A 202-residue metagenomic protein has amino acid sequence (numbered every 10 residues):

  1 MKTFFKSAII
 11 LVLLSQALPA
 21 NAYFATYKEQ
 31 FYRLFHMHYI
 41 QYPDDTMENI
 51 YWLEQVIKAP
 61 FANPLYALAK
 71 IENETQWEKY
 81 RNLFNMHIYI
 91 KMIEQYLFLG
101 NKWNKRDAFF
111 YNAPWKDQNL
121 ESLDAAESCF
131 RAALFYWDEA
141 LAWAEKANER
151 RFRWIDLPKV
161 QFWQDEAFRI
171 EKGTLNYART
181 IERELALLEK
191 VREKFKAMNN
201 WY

Functional and structural regions predicted by a protein language model:
K2-I10: Sec-dependent signal peptide recognition, specifically the positively charged N-region followed immediately by
S15-A17: N-terminal signal peptide c-region/cleavage motif recognized by signal peptidases
A20-M86, E193-Y202: Immediate post-signal-peptide N-terminus of mature secreted/exported proteins
A25-E48, K79-N112, R153-E184: Amphipathic alpha-helical repeat scaffolds of TPR domains
P60-T75, W103, F130, W137 (+2 more regions): Alpha-helical junction/boundary sensor with strong preference for TPR arrays
F109-S122: Acidic, serine/threonine/proline-rich low-complexity intrinsically disordered regions
A142, K146-P158: Boundary/linker segments of alpha-helical solenoid repeat arrays
